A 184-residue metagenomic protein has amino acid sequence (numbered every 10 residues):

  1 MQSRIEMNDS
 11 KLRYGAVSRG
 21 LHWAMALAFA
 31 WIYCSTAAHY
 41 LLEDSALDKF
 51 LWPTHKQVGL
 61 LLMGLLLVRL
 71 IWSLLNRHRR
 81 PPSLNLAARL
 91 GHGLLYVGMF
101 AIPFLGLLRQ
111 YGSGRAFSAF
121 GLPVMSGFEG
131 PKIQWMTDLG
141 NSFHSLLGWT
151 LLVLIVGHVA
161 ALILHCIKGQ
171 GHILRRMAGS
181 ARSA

Functional and structural regions predicted by a protein language model:
M1-A184: Membrane-embedded alpha-helical bundles that constitute the cytochrome b-like, heme-associated redox core of multi-pass
